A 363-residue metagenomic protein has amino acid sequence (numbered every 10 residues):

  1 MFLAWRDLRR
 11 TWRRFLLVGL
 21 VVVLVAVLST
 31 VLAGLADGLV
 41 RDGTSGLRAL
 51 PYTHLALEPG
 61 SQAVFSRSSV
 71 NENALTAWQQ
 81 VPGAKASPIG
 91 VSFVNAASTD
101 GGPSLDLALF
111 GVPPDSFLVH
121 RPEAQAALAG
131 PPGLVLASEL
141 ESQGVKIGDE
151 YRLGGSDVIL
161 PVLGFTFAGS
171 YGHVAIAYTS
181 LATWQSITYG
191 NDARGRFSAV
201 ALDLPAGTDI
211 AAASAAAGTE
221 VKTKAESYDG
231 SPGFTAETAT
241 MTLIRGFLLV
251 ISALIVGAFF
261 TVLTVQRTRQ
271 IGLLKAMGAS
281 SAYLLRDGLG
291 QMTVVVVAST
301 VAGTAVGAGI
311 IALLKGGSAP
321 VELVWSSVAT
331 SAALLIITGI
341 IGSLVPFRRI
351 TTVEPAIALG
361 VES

Functional and structural regions predicted by a protein language model:
M1-S29, V40, S363: N-terminal Sec/SRP start-transfer signal
V18-L28, M241-A258, V295-S299, G303 (+3 more regions): Alpha-helical transmembrane segments of integral membrane proteins
L35-A49, V64-S66, A225-I244, A305-T330: Membrane interfacial helix motifs at helix-loop boundaries and amphipathic/re-entrant anchors
S45-N95, D106-A108: Membrane-proximal extracellular/periplasmic loop immediately following the first transmembrane helix
V94-A97, L107-P232: Basic-flanked hydrophobic alpha-helices used for secretion and membrane insertion
A215-V256, V262-R269, L273-L274, L285 (+1 more regions): Peri-transmembrane interface segments
L273-K315, A319, S326, T330-T338 (+1 more regions): Transmembrane alpha-helical interface segments in multi-pass membrane proteins
T351-S363: Short cytosolic juxtamembrane segments of multi-pass membrane proteins
